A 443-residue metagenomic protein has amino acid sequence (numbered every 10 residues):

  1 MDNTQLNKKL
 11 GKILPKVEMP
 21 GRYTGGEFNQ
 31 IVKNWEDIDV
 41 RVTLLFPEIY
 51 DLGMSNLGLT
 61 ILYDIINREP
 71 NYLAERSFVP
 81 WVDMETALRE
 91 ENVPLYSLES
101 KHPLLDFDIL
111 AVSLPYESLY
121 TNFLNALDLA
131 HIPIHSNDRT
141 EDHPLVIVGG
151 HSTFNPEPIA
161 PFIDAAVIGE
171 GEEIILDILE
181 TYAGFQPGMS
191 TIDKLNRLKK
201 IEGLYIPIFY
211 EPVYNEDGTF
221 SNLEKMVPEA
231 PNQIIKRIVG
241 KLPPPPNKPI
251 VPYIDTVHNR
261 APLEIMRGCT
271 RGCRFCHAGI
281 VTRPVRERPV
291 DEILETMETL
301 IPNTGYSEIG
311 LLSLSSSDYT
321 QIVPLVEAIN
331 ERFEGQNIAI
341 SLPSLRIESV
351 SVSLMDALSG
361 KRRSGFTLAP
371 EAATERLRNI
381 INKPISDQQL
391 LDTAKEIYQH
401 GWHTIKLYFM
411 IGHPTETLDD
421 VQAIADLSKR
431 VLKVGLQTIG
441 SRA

Functional and structural regions predicted by a protein language model:
M1-M19: Helix-enriched interaction subdomains in cytosolic or periplasmic regions, typified by TIR/SEFIR signaling/NADase cores
I13-T43, Y50-D51, P207, Y214-P262: N-terminal [4Fe-4S]-dependent radical SAM core
V42, F46-P47, G53-L88, N92 (+1 more regions): Low-complexity, highly charged intrinsically disordered N-terminal segments that act as targeting/localization
L44-E48, I66, I250-H277, I301 (+1 more regions): N-terminal pre-triad scaffold of radical SAM enzymes
L44-L45, E298-K406, I411-A443: Conserved SAM/AdoMet-binding glycine-rich loop
Y50-G53, V82-E85, S118-Y120, T153-P156 (+11 more regions): Flexible loop/turn segments at secondary-structure boundaries
V79-K225: Glycine-rich beta-alpha loop elements in corrinoid/cobalamin-binding modules across cobalamin-dependent enzymes
C276-E292: Iron-sulfur (Fe-S) cluster-binding segments and ferredoxin-like electron-carrier domains, especially [2Fe-2S]
